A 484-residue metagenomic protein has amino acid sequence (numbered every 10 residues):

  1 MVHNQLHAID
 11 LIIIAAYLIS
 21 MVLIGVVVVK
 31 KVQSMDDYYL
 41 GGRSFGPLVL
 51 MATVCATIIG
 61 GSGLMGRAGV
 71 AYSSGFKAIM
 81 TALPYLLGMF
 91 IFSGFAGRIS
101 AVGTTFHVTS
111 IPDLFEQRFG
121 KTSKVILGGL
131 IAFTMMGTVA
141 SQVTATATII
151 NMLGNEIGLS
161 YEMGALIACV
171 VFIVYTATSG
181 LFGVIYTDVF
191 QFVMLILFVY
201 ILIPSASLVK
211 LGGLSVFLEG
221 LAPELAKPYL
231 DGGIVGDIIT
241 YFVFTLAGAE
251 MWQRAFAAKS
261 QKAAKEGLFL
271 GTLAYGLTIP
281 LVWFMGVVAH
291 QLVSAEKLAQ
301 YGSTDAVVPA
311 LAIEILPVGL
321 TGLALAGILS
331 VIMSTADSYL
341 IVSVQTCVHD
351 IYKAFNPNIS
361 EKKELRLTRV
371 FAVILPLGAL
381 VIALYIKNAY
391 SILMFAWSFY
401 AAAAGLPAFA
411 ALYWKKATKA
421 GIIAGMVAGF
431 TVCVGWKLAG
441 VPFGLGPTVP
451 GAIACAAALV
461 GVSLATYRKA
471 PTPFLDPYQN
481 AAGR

Functional and structural regions predicted by a protein language model:
M1-R484: Membrane-embedded helix-loop-helix hairpins and adjacent transmembrane boundary segments in multi-pass transporters
